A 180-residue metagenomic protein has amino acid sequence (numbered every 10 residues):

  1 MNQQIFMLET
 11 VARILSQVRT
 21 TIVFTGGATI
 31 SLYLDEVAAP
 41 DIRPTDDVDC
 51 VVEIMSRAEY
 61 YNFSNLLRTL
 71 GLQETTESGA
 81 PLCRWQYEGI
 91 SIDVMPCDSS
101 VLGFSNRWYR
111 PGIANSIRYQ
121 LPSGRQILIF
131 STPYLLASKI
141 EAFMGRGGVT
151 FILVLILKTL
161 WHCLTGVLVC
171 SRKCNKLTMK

Functional and structural regions predicted by a protein language model:
M1-K180: Compositionally biased terminal segments of proteins
